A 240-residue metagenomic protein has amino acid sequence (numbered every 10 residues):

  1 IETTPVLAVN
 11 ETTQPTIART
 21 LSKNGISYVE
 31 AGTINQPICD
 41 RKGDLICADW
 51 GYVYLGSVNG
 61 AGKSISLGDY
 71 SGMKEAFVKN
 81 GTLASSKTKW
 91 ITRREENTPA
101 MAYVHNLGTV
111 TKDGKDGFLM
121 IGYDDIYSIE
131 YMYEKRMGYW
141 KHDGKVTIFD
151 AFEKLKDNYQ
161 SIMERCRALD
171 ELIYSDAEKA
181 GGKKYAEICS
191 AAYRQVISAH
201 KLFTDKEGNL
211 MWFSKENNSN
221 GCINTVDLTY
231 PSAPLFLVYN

Functional and structural regions predicted by a protein language model:
E2-N224: Acidic/polar, glycine-enriched structural segments that form the non-catalytic walls/loops of the carbohydrate-binding
L228-N240: Alpha-helical support elements that line or immediately flank enzyme active sites and cofactor-binding pockets
